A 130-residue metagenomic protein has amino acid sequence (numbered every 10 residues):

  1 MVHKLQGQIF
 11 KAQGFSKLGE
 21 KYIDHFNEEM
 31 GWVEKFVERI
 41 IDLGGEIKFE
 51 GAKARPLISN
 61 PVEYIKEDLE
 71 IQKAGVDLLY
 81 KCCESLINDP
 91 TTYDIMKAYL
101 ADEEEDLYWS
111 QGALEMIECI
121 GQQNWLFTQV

Functional and structural regions predicted by a protein language model:
M1-V130: Iron-associated oxidoreductase/ferritin-like identity signal
